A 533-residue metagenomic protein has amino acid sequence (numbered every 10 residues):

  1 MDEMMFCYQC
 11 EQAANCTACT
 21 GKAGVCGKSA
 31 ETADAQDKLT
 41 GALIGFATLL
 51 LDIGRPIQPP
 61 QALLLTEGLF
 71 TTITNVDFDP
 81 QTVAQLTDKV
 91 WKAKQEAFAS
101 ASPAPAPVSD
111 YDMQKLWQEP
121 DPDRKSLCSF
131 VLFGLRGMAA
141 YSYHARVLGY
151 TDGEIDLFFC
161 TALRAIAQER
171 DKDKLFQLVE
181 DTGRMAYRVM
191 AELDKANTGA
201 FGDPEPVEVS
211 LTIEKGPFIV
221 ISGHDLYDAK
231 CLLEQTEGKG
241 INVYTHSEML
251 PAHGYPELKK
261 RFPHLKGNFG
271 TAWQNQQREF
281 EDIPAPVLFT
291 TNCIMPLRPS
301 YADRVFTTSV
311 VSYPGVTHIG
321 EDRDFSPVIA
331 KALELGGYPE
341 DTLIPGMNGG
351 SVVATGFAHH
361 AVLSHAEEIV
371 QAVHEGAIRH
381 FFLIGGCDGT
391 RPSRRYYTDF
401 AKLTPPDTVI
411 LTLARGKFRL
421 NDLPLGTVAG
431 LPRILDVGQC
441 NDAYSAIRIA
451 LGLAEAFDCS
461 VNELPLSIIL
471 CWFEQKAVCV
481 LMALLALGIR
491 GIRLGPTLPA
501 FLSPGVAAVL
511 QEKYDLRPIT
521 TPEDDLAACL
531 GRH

Functional and structural regions predicted by a protein language model:
D2-T32, Q36-K38, I44-G45, Q177-H533: Anaerobic metallocofactor- and corrinoid-dependent redox/one-carbon enzyme cores, especially those from methanogenesis
I44-A200: Electropositive, gly/pro-rich neighborhoods at or near active sites that engage anionic ligands
